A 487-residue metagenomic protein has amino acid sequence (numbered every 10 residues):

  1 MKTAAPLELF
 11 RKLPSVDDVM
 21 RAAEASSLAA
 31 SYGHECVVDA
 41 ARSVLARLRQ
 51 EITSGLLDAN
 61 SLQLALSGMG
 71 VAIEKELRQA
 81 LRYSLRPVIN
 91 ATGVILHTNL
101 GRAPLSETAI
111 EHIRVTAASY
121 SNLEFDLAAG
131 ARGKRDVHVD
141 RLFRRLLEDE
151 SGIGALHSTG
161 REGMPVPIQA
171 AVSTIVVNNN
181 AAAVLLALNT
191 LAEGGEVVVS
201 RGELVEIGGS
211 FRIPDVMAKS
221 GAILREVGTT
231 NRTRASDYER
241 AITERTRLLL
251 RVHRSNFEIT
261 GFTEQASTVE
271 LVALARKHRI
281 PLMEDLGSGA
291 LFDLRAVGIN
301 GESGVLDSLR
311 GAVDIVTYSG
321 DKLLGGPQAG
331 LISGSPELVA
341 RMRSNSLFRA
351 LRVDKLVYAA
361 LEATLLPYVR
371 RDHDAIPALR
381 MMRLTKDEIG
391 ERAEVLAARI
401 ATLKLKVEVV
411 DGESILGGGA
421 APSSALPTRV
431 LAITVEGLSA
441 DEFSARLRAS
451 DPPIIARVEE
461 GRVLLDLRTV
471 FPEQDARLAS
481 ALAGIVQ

Functional and structural regions predicted by a protein language model:
M1-R78: Long amphipathic alpha-helical segments
L13-P14, I89-G93, L324-P327, L426 (+1 more regions): Short Gly/Ser/Thr- and Asp/Glu-enriched loop/turn motifs at secondary-structure junctions
G55-L105, E111-H112: Long amphipathic N-terminal alpha/beta scaffold segment
A80-A91, Y120-G130, K134, S173-T174: Short, flexible active-site-proximal loops enriched in glycine and acidic residues
A91-T92, A103-A128, D149: Glycine-rich phosphate-binding segment of PLP-dependent enzymes
G130-L156, Q169-P367, A481: Conserved PLP-enzyme active-site core in the AAT-like
V199, V357-Y358, E362-G417: Conserved PLP-dependent catalytic core of the aminotransferase class-I/II
G390-E473, R477-L478: Conserved C-terminal alpha-helix-loop-beta "cap" of PLP-dependent enzymes that closes/shapes the active-site mouth
